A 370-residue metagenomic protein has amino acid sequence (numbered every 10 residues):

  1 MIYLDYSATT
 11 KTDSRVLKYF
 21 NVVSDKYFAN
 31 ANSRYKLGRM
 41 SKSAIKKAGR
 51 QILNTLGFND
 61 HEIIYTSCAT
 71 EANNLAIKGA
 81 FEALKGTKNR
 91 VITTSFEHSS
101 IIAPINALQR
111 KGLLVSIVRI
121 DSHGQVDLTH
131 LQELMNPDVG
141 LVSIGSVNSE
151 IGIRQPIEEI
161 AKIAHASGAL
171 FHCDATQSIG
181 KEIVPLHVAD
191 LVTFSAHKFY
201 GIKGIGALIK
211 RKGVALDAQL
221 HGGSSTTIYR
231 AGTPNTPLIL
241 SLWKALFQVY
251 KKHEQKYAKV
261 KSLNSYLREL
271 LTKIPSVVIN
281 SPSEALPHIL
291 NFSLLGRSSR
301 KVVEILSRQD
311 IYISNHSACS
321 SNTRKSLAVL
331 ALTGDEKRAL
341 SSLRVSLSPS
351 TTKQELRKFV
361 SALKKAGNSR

Functional and structural regions predicted by a protein language model:
M1-R370: Pyridoxal 5′-phosphate
